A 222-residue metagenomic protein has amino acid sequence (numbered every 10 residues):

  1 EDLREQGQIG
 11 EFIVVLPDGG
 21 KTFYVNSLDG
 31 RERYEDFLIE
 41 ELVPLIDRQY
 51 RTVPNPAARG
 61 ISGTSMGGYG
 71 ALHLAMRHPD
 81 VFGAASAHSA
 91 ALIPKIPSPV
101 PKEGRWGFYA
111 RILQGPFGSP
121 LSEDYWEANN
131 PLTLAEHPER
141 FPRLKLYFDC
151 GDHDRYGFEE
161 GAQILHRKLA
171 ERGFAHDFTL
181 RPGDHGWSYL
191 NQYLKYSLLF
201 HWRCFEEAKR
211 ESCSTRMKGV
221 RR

Functional and structural regions predicted by a protein language model:
E1-R222: Non-catalytic cap/lid and distal C-terminal segments of serine-dependent acyl enzymes
